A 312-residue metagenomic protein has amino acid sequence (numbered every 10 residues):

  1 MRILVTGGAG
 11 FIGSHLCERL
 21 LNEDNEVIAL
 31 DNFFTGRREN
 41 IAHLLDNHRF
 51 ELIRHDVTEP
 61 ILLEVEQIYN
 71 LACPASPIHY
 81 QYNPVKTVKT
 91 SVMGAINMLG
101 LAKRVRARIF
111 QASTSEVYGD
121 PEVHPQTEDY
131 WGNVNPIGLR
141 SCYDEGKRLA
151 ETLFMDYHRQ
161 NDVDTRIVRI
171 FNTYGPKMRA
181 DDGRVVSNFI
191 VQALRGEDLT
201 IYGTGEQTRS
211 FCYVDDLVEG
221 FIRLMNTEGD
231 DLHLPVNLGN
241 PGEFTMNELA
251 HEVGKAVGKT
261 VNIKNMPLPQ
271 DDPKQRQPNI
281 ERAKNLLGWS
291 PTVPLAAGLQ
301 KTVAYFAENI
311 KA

Functional and structural regions predicted by a protein language model:
M1-T173, W289, K301, Y305 (+1 more regions): N-terminal Rossmann-like NAD(P)+-binding domain of SDR-like oxidoreductases, especially those catalyzing
I3, L16, H55, N172 (+1 more regions): C-terminal substrate-binding subdomain of Rossmann-fold SDR/epimerase-dehydratase oxidoreductases
I12, G36, L63, A180 (+2 more regions): Residues that form or flank phosphate/diphosphate-binding pockets in enzymes that use nucleotide phosphates
T35, P176, N240: Short, conserved catalytic or interaction motifs in soluble domains
Y82-N83, K177-D182: Short, solvent-exposed loop/turn segments at secondary-structure boundaries
V88, M178-R179, S210-Y213: Nucleotide-sugar-dependent glycosyltransferase donor-binding/catalytic pocket residues
H124-P125, A180-N188: A glycine/serine/threonine-rich, flexible loop-to-helix segment that serves as the NAD(P) cofactor-binding "lid"
L149, L153, Y157, F189 (+2 more regions): Hydrophobic alpha-helix immediately C-terminal to the catalytic Tyr-X-X-X-Lys motif of short-chain
